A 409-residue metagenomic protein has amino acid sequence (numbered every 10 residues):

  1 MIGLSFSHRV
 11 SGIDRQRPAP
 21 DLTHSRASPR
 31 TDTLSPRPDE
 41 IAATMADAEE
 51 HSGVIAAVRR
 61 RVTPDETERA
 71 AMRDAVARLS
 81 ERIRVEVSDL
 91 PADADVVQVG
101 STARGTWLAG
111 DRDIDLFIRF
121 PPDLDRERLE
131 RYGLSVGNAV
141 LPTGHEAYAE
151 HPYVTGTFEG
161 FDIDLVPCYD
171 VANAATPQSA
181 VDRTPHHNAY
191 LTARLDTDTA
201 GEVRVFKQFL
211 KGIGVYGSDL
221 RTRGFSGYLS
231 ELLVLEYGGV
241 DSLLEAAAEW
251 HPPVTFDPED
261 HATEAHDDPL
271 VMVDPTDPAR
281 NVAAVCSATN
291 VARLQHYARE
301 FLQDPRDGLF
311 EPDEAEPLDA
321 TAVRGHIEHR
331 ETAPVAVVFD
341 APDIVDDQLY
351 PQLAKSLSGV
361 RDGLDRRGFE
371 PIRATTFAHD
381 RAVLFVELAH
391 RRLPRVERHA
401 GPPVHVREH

Functional and structural regions predicted by a protein language model:
I2-F6, L22, L34-Q98, A103 (+2 more regions): N-terminal regions immediately upstream of nucleotidyltransferase
I83-V87, R131-T176, L364-R367, I372-L384: Conserved catalytic core of two-metal-ion nucleotidyltransferases
E86-D89, D93-D111, I118-Y132, P142-E146 (+1 more regions): An N-terminal, globular interaction/scaffold subdomain
V166, A172-A193: Extended, alpha-helix-rich binding/interface surfaces that flank or overlap catalytic cores and mediate recognition
D198, V203-P351, L357-I372, P394-R398: Conserved nucleotidyltransferase catalytic core and NTase-mimicking acidic/glycine-rich helix/loop elements in nucleic
F377-H409: Extended, charged low-complexity segments that frequently continue into or abut oligomerization scaffolds
